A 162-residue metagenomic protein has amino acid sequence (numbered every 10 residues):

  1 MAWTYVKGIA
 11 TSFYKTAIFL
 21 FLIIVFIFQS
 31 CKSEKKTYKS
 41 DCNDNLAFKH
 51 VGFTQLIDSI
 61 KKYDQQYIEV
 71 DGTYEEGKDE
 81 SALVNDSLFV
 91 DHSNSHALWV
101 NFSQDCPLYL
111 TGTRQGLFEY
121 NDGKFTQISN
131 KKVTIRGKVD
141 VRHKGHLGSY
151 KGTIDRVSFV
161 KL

Functional and structural regions predicted by a protein language model:
A2-T4, L20, K124-S129: N-terminal hydrophobic targeting segments
W3-I18: Bacterial N-terminal signal peptides that target proteins for export
F19-V25: Sec-dependent N-terminal signal peptides
I27-S30: C-terminal motif of bacterial Sec signal peptides marking the signal peptidase cleavage site
K32-L162: OB-fold and OB-like single-stranded nucleic-acid-recognition modules and their adjacent interaction interfaces
